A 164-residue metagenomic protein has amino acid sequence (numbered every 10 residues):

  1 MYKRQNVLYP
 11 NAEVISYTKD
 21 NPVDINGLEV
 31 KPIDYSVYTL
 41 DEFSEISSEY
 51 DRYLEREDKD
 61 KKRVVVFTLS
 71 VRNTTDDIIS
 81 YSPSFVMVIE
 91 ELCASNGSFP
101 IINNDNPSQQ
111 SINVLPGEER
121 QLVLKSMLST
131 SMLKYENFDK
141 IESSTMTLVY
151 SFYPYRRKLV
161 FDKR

Functional and structural regions predicted by a protein language model:
K3-V66, S70-I89, C93-R164: Conserved functional micro-motifs across diverse proteins
